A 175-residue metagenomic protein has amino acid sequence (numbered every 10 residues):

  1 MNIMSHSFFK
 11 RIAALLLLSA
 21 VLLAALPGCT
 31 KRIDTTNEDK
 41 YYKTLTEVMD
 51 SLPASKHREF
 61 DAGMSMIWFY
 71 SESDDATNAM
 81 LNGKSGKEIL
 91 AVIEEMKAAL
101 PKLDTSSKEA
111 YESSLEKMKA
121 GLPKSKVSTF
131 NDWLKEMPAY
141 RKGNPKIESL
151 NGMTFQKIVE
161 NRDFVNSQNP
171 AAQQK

Functional and structural regions predicted by a protein language model:
M1-P27: Sec-dependent bacterial lipoprotein signal peptides
L17, K43-T44, S113-S114: Short hydrophobic "helix-edge" motifs at membrane interfaces and signal-peptide entry regions
T30-K31: Bacterial signal peptide processing site
T35-E59: Post-signal peptide N-terminal segment of mature Sec-exported envelope proteins
G63-K175: Compact alpha-helical subdomains of small soluble proteins
